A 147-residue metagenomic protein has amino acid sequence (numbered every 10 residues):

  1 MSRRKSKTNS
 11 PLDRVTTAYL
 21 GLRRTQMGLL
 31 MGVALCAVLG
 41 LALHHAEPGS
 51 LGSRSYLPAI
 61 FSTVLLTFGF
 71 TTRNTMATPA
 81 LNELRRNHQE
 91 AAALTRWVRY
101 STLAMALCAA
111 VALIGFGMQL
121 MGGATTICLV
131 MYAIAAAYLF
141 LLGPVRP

Functional and structural regions predicted by a protein language model:
M1-L35: Cytosolic-side membrane-entry/anchor segment at the start of a transmembrane helix
L22-V33, F70-R73, V98-C108: Select subsegments of transmembrane alpha-helices in polytopic membrane proteins, especially boundary-proximal
V38, A106-C128: Alpha-helical transmembrane segments and their membrane-interface junctions in multi-pass membrane proteins
G40-L51: Short, hydrophobic transmembrane alpha-helix segments
G52-F68: Alpha-helical transmembrane segments
P58-T63, L113, I127-A136: Hydrophobic core segments of alpha-helical transmembrane domains in multi-pass membrane proteins
R73-A92: Membrane-helix interface/capping segments
Q119-R146: Hydrophobic alpha-helical transmembrane segments and immediately flanking/interface helices in integral membrane
